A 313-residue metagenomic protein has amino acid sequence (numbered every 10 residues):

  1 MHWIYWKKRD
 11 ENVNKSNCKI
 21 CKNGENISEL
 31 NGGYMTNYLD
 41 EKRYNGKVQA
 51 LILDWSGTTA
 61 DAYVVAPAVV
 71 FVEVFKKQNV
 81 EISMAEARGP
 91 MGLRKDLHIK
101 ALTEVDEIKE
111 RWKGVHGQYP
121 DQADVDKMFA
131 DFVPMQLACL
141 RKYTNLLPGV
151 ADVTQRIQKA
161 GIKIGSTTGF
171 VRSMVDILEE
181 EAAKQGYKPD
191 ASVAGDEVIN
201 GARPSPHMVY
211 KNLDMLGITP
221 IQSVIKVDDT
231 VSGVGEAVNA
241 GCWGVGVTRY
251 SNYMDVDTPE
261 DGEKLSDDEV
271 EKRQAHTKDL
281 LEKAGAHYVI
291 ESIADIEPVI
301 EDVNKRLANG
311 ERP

Functional and structural regions predicted by a protein language model:
W3-R9, N14-A50, A151-K159, V171-P313: Asp-based, Mg2+/Mn2+-dependent phosphohydrolase catalytic module
Y34-A151, Q155-A160, D176: N-terminal helical cap/lid subdomain that shapes the substrate entry/recognition surface in HAD-like hydrolases
P90-L93, S166-G169, D228: Conserved residues at beta->alpha junctions
Y143, T167, G201: Glycine- and other small-residue-rich loops at beta-strand/loop junctions that grip anionic moieties
